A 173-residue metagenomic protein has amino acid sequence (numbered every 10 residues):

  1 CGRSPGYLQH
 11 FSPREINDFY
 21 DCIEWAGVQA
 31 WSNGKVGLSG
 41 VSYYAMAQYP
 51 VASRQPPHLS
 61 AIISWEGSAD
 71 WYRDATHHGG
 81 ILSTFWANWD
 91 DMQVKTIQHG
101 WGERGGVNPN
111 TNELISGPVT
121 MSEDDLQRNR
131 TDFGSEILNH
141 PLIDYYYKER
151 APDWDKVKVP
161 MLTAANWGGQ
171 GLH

Functional and structural regions predicted by a protein language model:
C1-V28, T76-H77, S83: Cap/lid segment of the alpha/beta-hydrolase catalytic domain
Q29-Y43: Alpha/beta-hydrolase fold nucleophile elbow
L38-G40, W65, A164: Short beta-strand immediately N-terminal to the catalytic nucleophile in serine-hydrolase-like folds
S42-A45, S68, W167-G168: Flexible, active-site-proximal loop/turn residues at the rims of small-molecule/cofactor binding pockets and catalytic
A47-V51: Hydrolases whose catalytic domains are alpha/beta-hydrolase-1, hotdog thioesterase, or metallo-beta-lactamase-like
A52-K156: Accessory cap/linker subdomain of secreted extracellular hydrolases
V157, T163-A165: Short beta-strand/loop motif that positions the catalytic acidic residue of the alpha/beta-hydrolase fold
Q170-H173: Conserved alpha/beta-hydrolase "acid-adjacent" motif
